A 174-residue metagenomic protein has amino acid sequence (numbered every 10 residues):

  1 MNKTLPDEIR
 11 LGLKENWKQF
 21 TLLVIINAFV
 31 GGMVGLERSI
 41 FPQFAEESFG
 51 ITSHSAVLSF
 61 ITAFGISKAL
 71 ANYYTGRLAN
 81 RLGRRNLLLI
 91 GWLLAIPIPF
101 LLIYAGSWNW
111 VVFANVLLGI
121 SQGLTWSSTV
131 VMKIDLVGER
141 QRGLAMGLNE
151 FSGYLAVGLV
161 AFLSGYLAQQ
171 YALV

Functional and structural regions predicted by a protein language model:
L13-G65: Helix-loop boundary and gating motifs at the non-cytosolic
L23, N109-N115: Short hydrophobic/alpha-helical segments at membrane-entry points of transmembrane helices in Major Facilitator
F64-Y73, V157-G158: Residue-level signature of mid-helix packing/kink "hotspots" within the transmembrane helices of 12-pass Major
A71-G83, A168: Helix-to-loop junctions at the C-terminal end of transmembrane segments in multipass secondary transporters
L93-G106: C-terminal ends and interior cores of transmembrane alpha-helices in multi-pass membrane transporters/permeases
V116-G153: Cytoplasmic helix-loop-helix junction between adjacent transmembrane helices in 12-TM secondary transporters
G153-V174: Helix-loop-helix hairpin linking two adjacent transmembrane segments in secondary transporters
